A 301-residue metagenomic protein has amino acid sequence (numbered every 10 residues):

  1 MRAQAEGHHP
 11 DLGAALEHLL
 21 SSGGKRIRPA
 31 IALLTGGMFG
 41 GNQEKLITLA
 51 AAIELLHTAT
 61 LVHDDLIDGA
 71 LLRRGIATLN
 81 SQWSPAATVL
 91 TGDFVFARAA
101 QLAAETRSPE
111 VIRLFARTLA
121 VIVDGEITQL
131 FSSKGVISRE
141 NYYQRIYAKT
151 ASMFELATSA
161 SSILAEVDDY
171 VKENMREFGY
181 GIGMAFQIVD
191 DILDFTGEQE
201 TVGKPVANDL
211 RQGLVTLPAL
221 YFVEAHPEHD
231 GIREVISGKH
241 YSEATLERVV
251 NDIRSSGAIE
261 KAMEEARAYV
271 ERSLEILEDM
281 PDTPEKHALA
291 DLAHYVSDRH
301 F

Functional and structural regions predicted by a protein language model:
M1-F301: All-alpha prenyltransferase/terpene-synthase fold signal
